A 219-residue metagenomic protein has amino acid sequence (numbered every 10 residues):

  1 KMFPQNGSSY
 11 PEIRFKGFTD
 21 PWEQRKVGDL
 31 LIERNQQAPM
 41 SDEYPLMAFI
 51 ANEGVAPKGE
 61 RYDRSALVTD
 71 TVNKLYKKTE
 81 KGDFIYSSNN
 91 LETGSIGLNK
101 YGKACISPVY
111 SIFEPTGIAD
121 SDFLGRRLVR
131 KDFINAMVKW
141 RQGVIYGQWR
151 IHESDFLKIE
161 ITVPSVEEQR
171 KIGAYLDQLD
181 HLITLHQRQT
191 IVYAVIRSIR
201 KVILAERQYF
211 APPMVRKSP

Functional and structural regions predicted by a protein language model:
N6-R14, R200: Charged, alpha-helix-forming regions
N6-S8, Q24, I183-V195: Extended intrinsically disordered, low-complexity coil regions enriched in Ser, Thr, Gly, Ala and often Pro
R14-P39, A211-P219: Non-catalytic DNA-recognition/assembly elements of restriction-modification systems
D20, F84, R170-L182, H186: Extracellular/lumenal glycan-associated surfaces
G28-P39, F49-K81: Sequence-specific dsDNA recognition surfaces
M40-A48, K139-R141: Short coil/turn segments at secondary-structure boundaries
K58, T69-I134, W140, G147: A short beta-sheet element
A104-Y110, V144-R170: A short glycine-rich beta-alpha junction/loop motif
